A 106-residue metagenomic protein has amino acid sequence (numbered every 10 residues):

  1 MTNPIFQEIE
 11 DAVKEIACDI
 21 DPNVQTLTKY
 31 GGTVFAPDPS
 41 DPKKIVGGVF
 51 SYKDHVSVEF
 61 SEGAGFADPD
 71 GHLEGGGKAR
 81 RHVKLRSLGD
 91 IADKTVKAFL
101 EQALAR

Functional and structural regions predicted by a protein language model:
M1-R106: Charge-dense, helix-prone N-terminal extensions
